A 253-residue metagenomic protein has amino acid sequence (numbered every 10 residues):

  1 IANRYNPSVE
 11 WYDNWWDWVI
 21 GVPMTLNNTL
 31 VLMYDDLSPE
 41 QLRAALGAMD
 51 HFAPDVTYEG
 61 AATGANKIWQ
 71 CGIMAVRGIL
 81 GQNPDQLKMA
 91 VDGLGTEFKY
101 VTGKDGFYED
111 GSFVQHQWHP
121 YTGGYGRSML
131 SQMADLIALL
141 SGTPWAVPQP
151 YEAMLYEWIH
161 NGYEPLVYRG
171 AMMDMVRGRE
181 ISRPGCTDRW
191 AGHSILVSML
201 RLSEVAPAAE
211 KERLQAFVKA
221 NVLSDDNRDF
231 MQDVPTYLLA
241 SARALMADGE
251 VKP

Functional and structural regions predicted by a protein language model:
I1-H193, V197: Aromatic-lined, polymer-binding surfaces characteristic of secreted/periplasmic polysaccharide-degrading enzymes
R169-P253: Long, K/E/R/D-enriched contiguous segments that form extended
